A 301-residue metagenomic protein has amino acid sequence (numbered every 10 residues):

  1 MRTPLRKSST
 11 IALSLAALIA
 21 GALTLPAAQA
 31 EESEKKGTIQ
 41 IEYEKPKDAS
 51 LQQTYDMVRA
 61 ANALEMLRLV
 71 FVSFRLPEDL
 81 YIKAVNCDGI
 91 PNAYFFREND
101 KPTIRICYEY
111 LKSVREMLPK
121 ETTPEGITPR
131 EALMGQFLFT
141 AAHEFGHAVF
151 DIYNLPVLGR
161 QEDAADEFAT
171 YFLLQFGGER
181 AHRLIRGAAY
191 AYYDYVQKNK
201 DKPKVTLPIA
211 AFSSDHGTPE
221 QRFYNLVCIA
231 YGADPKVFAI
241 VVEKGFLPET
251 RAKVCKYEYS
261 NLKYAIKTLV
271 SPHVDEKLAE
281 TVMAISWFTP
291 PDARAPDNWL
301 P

Functional and structural regions predicted by a protein language model:
R2-L15: Bacterial N-terminal signal peptides that target proteins for export
I19-A27: C-terminal segment of classical bacterial N-terminal signal peptides
S33-I41, T206-P301: Pan-zinc metallopeptidase signature
E34-Y55, F150-Y153, F168: Acidic/histidine-rich, surface-exposed loop or edge segments in extracytoplasmic proteins
A49-M57, P91-Y94, I127-Q136, A148-Q161: Second-shell loop/turn segments in exported
D56-T122, R130-G135: Auxiliary, metal-adjacent structural segments of Zn-dependent hydrolase domains
F139-I152, D166, T170: Active-site recognition of the HExxH zinc-binding catalytic motif
L158-G177: An active-site-proximal "capping" alpha-helix that borders the catalytic cofactor pocket
